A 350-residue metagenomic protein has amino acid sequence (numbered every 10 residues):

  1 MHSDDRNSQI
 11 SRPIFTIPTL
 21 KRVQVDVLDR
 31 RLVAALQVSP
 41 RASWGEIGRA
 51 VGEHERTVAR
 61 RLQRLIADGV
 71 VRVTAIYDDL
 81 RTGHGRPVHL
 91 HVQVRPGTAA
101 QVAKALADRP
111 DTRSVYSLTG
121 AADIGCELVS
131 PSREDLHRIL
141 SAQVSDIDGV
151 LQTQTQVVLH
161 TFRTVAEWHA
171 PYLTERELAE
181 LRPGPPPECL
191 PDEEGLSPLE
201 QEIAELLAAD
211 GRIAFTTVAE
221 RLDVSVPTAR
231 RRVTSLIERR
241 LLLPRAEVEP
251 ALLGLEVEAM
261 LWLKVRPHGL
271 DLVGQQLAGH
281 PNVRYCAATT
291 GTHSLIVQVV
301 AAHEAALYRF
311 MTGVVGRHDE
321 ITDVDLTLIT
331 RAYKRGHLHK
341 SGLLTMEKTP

Functional and structural regions predicted by a protein language model:
H2-P350: A compositional/biophysical signature of low hydrophobicity enriched in polar/charged and small residues
